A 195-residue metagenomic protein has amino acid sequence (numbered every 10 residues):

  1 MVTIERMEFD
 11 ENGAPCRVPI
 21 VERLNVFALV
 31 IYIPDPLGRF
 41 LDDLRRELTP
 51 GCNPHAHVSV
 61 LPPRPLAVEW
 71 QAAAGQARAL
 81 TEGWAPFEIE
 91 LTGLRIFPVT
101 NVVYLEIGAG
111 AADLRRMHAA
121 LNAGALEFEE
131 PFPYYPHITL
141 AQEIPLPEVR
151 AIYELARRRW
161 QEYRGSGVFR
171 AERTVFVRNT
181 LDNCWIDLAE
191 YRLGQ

Functional and structural regions predicted by a protein language model:
M1-E88, I96, G108-V168, D182-Q195: Basic, often amphipathic N-terminal segments
L91: Portal/gating segments that form or line small-molecule/metal binding sites
R95-V102: Short, basic/glycine-rich phosphate-binding loops at helix/coil junctions that contact nucleotide phosphates
V175-L181: Short beta-strand segments and strand-loop junctions that repeat across beta-rich extracellular domains
